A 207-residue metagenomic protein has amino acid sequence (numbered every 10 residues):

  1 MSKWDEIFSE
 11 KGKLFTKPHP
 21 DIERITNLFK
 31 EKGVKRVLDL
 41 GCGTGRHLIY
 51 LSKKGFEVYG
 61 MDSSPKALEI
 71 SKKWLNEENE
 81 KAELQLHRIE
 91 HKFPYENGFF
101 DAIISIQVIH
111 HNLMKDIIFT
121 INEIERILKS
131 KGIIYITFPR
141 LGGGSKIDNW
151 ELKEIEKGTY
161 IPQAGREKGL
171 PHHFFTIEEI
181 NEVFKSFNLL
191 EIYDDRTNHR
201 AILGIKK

Functional and structural regions predicted by a protein language model:
M1-V34, G43-K92, D116-F119, Y135-K207: Class I (Rossmann-like) S-adenosyl-L-methionine-dependent methyltransferase catalytic domain, capturing the SAM-binding
D39: Class I SAM-dependent methyltransferase core
F93-A102: A short acidic, Gly/Pro-enriched loop at the edge of an enzyme's catalytic core that lines a small-molecule cofactor
S105-V108: A short beta-strand submotif of the Rossmann-like class I SAM-dependent methyltransferase core that lines
H110-N112: A short His-aromatic
I118-S130: A short glycine-rich, Lys/Arg-flanked "PGG" loop and its adjoining helix->strand segment in the class I
